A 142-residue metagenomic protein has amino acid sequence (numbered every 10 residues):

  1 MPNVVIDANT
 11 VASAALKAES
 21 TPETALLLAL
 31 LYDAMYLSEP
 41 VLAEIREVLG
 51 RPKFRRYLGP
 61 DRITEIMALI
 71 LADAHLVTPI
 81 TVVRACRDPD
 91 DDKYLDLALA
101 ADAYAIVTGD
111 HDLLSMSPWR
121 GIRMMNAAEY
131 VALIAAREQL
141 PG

Functional and structural regions predicted by a protein language model:
M1-L37: Short, well-structured N-terminal submotif of metal-dependent ribonuclease cores
D7-A8, S38, G109-D110, N126: A secondary-structure boundary/capping signal
V11-A12, L42, F54, L113 (+1 more regions): A generic structural signal for short hydrophobic patches within well-formed alpha-helices
A12-A14, F54, T81-R87: Short, flexible loop segments at the rims of nucleotide/cofactor-binding pockets, characterized by
S20, Y36, L58-D61, A85 (+2 more regions): Residues at secondary-structure transition points
L26-V82: PIN-domain endoribonuclease scaffold, especially VapC-family toxins
A72-A105, H111: Active-site neighborhoods of divalent-metal-dependent phosphate/nucleic-acid chemistry enzymes
D88, Y104, H111-G142: Acidic, PIN/NYN-like endoribonuclease modules and their adjacent C-terminal/linker elements
